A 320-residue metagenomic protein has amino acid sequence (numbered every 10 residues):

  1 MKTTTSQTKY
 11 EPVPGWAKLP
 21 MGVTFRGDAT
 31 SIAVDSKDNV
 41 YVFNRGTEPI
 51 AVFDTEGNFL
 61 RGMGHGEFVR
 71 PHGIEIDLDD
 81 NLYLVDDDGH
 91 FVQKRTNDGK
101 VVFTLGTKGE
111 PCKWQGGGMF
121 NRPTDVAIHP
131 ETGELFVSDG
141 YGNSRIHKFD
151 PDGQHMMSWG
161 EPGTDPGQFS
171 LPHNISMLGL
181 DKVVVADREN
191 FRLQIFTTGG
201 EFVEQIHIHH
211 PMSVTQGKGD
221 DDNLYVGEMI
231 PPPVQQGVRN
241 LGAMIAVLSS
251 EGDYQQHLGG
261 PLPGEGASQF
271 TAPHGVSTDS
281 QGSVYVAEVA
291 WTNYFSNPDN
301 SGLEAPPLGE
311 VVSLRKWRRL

Functional and structural regions predicted by a protein language model:
M1-L320: Eukaryotic scaffold repeat domains enriched in small/polar residues
